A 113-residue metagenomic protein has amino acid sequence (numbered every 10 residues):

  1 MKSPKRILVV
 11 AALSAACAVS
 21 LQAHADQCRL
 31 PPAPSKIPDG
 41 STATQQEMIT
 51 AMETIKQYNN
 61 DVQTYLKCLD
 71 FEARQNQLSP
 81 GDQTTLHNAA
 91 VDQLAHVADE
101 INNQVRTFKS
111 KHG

Functional and structural regions predicted by a protein language model:
M1-A11: Bacterial N-terminal signal peptides that target proteins for export
V10-A11, P34, D92: Intrinsically disordered, low-complexity segments enriched in polar/charged small residues
A12-L13, E72: Enrichment for repetitive, rod-forming helical segments
A15-C17, H112-G113: A charged, solvent-exposed segment within the mature domains of Sec-exported extracytoplasmic proteins
A18-A23: N-terminal signal peptide c-region/cleavage motif recognized by signal peptidases
A25-G40: Short N-terminal segments immediately surrounding and downstream of signal-peptide cleavage
P38-G113: Surface-exposed, polar/charged faces of alpha-helical domains in mature secreted/periplasmic/lumenal proteins
